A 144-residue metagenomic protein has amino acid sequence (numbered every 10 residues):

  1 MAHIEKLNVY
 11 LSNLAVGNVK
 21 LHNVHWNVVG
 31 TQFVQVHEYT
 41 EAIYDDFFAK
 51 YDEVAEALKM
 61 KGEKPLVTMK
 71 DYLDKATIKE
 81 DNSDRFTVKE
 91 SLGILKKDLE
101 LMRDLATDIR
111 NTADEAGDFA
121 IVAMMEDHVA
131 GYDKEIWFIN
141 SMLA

Functional and structural regions predicted by a protein language model:
M1-E5, K70-D71, R85: Intrinsically disordered regulatory regions flanking bHLH/HLH domains in eukaryotic helix-loop-helix transcription
A2, G17-I43, L105-A120: Helix-loop segments that flank and shape redox-cofactor active sites
H3-G17, I43, S91, L95-M102 (+1 more regions): Amphipathic alpha-helix face/heptad-repeat signature
L11, N18-L21, H25, Y51 (+6 more regions): A structural signal for well-ordered alpha-helices, especially hydrophobic packing surfaces of coiled-coils
V24, A42, A57, Y72-K75 (+1 more regions): Short acidic/histidine-centered micro-motifs embedded in hydrophobic/aromatic stretches that mark compact functional
T31-F33, D71-A76: Short linear capping/connector segments at secondary-structure termini
Q35-D71, M142: Conserved alpha-helical segments that form or flank metal/cofactor-binding pockets of metalloenzymes
D52, E56, A76-D127: Acidic/histidine-rich alpha-helical segments that form the ligand environment of transition-metal centers
